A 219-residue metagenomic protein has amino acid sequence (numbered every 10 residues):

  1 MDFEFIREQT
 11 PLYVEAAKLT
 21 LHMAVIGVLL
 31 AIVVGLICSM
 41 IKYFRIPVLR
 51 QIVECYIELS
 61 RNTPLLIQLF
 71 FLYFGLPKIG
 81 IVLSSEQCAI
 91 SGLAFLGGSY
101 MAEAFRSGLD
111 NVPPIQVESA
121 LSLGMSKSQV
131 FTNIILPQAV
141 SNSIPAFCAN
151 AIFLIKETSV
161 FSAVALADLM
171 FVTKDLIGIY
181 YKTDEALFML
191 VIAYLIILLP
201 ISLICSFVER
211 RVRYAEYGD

Functional and structural regions predicted by a protein language model:
M1-D219: Transmembrane alpha-helices and adjacent helix-loop boundaries
